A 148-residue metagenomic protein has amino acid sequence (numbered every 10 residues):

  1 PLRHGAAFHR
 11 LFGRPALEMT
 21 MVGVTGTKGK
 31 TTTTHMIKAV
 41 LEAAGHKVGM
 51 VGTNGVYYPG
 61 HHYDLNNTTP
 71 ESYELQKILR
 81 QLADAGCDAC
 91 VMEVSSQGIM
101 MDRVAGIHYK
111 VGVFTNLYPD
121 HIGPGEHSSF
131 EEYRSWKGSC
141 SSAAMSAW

Functional and structural regions predicted by a protein language model:
P1-R3: Phosphate-bearing ligand-interacting subdomains that bind or position ATP/ADP/UDP/GDP/NAD(P) or nucleotide-linked
G5-W148: Phosphate-binding loop of NTP-binding sites
